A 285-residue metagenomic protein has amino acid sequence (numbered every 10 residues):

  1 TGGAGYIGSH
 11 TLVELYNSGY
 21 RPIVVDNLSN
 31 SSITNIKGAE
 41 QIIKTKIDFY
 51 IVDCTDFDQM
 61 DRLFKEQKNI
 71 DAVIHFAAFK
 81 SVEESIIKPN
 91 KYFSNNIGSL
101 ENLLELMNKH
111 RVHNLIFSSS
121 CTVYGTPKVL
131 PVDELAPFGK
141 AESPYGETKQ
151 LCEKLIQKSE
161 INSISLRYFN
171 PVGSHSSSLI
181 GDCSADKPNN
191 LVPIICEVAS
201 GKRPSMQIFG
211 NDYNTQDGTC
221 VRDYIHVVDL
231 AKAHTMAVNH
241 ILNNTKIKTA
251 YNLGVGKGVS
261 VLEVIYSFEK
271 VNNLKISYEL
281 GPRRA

Functional and structural regions predicted by a protein language model:
T1-S174: N-terminal Rossmann-like NAD(P)+-binding domain of SDR-like oxidoreductases, especially those catalyzing
Y6-L12, N35, V123-Y124, V129 (+8 more regions): Short, electropositive, low-hydrophobicity segments enriched in small/polar residues
V13, D133, K154, E160 (+4 more regions): Ubiquitous "structural anchor" signal
I33-K37, F169-N190, G201-R222: Short, flexible, glycine-rich and Lys/Arg-enriched loop motifs at helix boundaries that contact anionic partners
F49, L63, I70-V73, S184-L191 (+2 more regions): Glycine-rich, flexible loop segments associated with nucleotide phosphate handling
I87-P89, K140-A141, I180-G181, T249-Y251 (+1 more regions): A short, structure-level motif marking secondary-structure boundaries and short turns
F93, A141-Q150, G181-P193, D223-Y224: Short-chain dehydrogenase/reductase
L191-A285: C-terminal substrate-binding subdomain of Rossmann-fold SDR/epimerase-dehydratase oxidoreductases
